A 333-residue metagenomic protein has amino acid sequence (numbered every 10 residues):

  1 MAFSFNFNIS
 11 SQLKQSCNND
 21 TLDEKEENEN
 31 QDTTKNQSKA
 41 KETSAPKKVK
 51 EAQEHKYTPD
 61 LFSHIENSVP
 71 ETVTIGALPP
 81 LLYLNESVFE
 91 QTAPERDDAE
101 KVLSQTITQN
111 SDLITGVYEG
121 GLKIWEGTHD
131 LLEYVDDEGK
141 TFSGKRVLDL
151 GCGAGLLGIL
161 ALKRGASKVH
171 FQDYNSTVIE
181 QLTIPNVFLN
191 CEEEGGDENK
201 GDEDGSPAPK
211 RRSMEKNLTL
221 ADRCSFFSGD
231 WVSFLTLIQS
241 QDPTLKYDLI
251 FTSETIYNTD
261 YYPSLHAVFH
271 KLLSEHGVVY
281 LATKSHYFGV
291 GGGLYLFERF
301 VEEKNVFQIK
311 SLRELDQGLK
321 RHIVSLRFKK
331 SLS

Functional and structural regions predicted by a protein language model:
M1-S333: S-adenosylmethionine-dependent methyltransferases
